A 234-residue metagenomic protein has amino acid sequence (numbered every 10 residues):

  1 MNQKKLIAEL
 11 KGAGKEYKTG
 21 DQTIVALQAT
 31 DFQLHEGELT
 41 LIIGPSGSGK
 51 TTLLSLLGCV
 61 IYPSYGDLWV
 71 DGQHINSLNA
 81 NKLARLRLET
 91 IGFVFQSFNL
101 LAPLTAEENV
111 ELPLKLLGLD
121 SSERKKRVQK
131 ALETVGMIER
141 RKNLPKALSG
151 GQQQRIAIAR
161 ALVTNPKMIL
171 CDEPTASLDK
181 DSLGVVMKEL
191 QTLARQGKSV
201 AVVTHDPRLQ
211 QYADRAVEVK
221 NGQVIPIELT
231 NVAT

Functional and structural regions predicted by a protein language model:
L6-A8, A13-Y212, A216-V219: ABC family nucleotide-binding domain
A216-L229: H-loop (His-switch) and adjacent beta-strand-loop-beta switch element of ABC-type ATPase nucleotide-binding domains
N231-T234: ABC ATPase nucleotide-binding domains
